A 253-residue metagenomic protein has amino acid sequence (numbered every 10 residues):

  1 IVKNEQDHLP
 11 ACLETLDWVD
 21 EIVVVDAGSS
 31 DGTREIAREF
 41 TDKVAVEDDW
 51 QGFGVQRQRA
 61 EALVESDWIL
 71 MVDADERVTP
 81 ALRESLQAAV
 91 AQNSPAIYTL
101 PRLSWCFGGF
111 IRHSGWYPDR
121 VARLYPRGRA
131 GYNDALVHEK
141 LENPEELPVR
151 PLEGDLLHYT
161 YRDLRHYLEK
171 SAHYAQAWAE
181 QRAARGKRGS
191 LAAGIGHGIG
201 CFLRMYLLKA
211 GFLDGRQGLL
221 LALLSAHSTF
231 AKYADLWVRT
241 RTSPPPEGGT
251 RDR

Functional and structural regions predicted by a protein language model:
I1-W18: Short, well-formed alpha-helical segments that are part of the catalytic scaffolds of diverse glycosyltransferases
D7-P10, D31-F40, A81-L82: Acidic helix N-cap motif at the loop->helix transition within catalytic regions of sugar-transfer enzymes
T15, D26-I36, D49, D73: A conserved acidic beta->alpha catalytic loop
W18, E39-T41, R120, E145: Short, structured coil segments at secondary-structure junctions
R34-L63: Conserved donor nucleotide-binding strand/loop of the catalytic core
G54-E61, D67-W68, V72, T79-S243 (+1 more regions): Catalytic-site signature of metal-activated, phosphate-bearing donor transferases, centered on the GT-A/GT-A-like
G248-G249: A cross-taxon signal for low-complexity, glycine/charged-rich
